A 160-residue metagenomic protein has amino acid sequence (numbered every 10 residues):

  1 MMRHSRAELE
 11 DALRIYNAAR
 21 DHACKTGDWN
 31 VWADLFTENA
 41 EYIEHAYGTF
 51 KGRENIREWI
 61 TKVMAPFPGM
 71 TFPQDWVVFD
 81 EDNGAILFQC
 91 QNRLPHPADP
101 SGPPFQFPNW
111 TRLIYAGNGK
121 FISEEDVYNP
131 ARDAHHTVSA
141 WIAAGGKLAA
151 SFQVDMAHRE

Functional and structural regions predicted by a protein language model:
M1-D34, E38, D155-E160: Short, low-complexity N-terminal intrinsically disordered segments enriched in polar/charged residues
M2-A7, T61-E160: A beta-strand edge to alpha-helix "cap/lid" segment located at domain peripheries
L13, R53-I56, Q106: A structural signal for well-ordered alpha-helical scaffolds and beta->alpha junctions
H22, Y42-H45, P97: General structural signal for alpha-helix termini and helix-helix connectors
W29-G84: A solvent-exposed, acidic/Ser-Thr-rich amphipathic alpha-helical stretch
